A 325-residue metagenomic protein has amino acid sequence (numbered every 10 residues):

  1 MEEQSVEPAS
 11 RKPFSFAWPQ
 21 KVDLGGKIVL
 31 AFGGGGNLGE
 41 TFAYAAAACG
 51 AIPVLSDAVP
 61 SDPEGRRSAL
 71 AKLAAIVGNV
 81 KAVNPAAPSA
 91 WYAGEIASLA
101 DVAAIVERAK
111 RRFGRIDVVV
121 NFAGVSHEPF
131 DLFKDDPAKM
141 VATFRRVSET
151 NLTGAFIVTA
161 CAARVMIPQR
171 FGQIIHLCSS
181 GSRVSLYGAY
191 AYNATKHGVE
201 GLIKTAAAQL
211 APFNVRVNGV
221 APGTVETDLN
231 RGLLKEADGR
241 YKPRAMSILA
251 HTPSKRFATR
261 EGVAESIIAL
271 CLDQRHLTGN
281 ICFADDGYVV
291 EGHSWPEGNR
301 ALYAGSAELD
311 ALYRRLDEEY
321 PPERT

Functional and structural regions predicted by a protein language model:
F16-L55: Canonical Rossmann dinucleotide-binding motif of NAD(H)/NADP(H)-dependent dehydrogenases/reductases, specifically
A51-L73: Conserved glycine-rich Rossmann-like NAD(P)H-binding loop of the short-chain dehydrogenase/reductase
V102, F113, R256-A284, V289: C-terminal substrate-recognition "lid" of short-chain dehydrogenase/reductases
G124-R145, P168, G188-A191, E297: Conserved mid-core segment of classical short-chain dehydrogenase/reductases
P137-I157, F171, I175, V199 (+1 more regions): Catalytic Tyr-X3-Lys loop
T159, T195, I203: Active-site helix of classical SDR
R164, A208-Q209: Alpha-helical segment proximal to the catalytic Tyr-Lys
A211, R216, L277-G279: Short, small/polar-rich loop/turn modules that mediate ligand/substrate recognition or access, typified
